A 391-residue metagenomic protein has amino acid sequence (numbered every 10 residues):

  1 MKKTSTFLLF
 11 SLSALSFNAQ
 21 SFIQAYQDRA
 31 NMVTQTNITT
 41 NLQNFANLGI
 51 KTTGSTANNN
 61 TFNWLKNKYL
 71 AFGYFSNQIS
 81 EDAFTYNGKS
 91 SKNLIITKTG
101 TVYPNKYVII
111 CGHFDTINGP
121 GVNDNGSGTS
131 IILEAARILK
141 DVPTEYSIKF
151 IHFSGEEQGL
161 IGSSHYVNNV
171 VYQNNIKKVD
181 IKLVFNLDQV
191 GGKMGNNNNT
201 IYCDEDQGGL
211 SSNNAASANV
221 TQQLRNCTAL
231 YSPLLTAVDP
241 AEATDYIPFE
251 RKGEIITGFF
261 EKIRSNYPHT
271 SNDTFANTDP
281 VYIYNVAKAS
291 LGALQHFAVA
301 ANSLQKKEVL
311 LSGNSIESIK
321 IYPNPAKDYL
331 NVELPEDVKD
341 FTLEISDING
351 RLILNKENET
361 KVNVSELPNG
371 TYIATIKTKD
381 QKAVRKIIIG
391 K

Functional and structural regions predicted by a protein language model:
M1-F22, D380, K391: Bacterial Sec-dependent N-terminal signal peptides
S21-T56, H113-D115, R264-T274: N-terminal capping segment at the start of a domain
N37-A46, Q78-E81, N93-T97, Y107-G112 (+10 more regions): Structural recognition of the beta-strand scaffold that forms the well-ordered cores of secreted hydrolase catalytic
T40-T99: A non-catalytic alpha/beta surface segment that caps or lines the substrate-entry region of metallo-dependent hydrolase
I50-T53, F84-K89, G100-Y103, F114-G119 (+5 more regions): Solvent-exposed loop/turn segments at secondary-structure junctions within structured extracellular/periplasmic domains
T116-N213: Acidic/histidine-rich catalytic neighborhood of metal-dependent amide-processing enzymes
V190-K307: Active-site-adjacent substrate-binding region of metalloamidase/peptidase-like peptide-processing proteins
S312-Y322, A326-K391: C-terminal outer-membrane/trafficking sorting elements
